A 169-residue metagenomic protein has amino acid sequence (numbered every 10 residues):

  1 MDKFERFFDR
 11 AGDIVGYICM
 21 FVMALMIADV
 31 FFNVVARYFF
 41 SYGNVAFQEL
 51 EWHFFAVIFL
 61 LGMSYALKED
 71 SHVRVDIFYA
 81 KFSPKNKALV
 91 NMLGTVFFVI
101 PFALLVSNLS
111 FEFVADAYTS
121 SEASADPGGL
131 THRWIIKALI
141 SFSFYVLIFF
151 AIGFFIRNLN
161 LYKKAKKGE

Functional and structural regions predicted by a protein language model:
M1-E169: Alpha-helical transmembrane segments and membrane-interface helix-loop junctions in multi-pass membrane proteins
